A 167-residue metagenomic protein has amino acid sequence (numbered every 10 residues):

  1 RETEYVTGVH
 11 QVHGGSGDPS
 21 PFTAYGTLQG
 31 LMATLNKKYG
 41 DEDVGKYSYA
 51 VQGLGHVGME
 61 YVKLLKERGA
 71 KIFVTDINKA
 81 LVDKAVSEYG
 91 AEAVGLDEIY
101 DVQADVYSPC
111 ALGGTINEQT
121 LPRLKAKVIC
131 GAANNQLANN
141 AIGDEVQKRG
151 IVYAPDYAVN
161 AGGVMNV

Functional and structural regions predicted by a protein language model:
R1-A24: Phosphate/diphosphate ligand-binding glycine-rich loop within oxidoreductases
E2, K46, S87-A91, C110 (+2 more regions): Short low-complexity, flexible loop/linker segments enriched in glycine and/or proline with clustered acidic
T7-G8, V74-D76, A93-G95, S108-P109 (+2 more regions): General beta-strand structural signal in soluble alpha/beta enzymes
H10-H13, F22, Y49-V51, K127 (+2 more regions): Short glycine- and Lys/Arg-enriched binding-loop motifs that mark or flank ligand-binding interfaces
D18-V106: Glycine-rich phosphate/diphosphate-binding loop of Rossmann-like nucleotide-binding domains
G55-V57, K79-A80, E98-I99, L112-G114 (+2 more regions): Short, glycine-/Ser/Thr-/acidic-enriched flexible segments
A91-N134: Ligand/cofactor pocket segment of small-molecule handling proteins
I116, T120-K125, C130-V167: Rossmann-fold NAD(P)-binding glycine/threonine-rich loop
